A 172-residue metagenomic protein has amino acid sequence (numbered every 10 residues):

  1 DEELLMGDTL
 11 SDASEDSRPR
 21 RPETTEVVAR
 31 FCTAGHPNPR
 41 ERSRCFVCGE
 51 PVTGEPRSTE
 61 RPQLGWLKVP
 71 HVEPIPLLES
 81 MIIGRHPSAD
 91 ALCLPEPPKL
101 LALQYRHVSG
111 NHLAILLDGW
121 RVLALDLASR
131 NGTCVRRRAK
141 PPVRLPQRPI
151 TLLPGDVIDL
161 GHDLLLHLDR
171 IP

Functional and structural regions predicted by a protein language model:
D1-R106, L116, T151-V157, H162-P172: Intrinsically disordered, low-complexity acidic Ser/Thr-rich regulatory segments
L92, K99, H112-L113, G119-D156: Forkhead-associated
V108-G110: Amphipathic hydrophobic-ligand
